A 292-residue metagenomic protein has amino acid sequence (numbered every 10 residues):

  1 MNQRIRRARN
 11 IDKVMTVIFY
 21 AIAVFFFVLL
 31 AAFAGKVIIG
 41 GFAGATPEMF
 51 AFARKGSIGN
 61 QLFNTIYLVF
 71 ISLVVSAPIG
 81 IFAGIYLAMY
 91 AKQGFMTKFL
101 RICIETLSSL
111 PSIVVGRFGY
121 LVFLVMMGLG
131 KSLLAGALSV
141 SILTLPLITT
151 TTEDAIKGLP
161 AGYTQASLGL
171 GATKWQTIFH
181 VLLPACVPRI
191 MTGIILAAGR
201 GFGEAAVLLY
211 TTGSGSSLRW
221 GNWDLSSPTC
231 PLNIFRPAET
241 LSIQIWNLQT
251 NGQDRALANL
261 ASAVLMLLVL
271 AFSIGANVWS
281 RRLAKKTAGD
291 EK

Functional and structural regions predicted by a protein language model:
M1-I22, V278-K292: Transmembrane alpha-helical segments of polytopic membrane transport and secretion proteins
N2-I18, K36-V74, Q244-R255: Periplasmic/extracellular loop-to-transmembrane helix junction in inner-membrane transport proteins
M49-G56, L208-M266: Interhelical loop and adjacent transmembrane-helix boundary motif in polytopic membrane transport permeases
S72-I104, R117, A276-K285: Transmembrane-helix boundary motif in ABC transporter permease subunits
A91, K157, I195, P231 (+1 more regions): C-terminal transmembrane helix and the adjacent membrane-cytosol boundary/short C-terminal tail of inner/organellar
E105-L143: Generic hydrophobic transmembrane alpha-helix motif, especially the helices
P111, L170-G171, P184: Glycine/proline-centered hinge or cleavage motifs at structural transition points of membrane proteins
K174-T212: Transmembrane alpha-helices
